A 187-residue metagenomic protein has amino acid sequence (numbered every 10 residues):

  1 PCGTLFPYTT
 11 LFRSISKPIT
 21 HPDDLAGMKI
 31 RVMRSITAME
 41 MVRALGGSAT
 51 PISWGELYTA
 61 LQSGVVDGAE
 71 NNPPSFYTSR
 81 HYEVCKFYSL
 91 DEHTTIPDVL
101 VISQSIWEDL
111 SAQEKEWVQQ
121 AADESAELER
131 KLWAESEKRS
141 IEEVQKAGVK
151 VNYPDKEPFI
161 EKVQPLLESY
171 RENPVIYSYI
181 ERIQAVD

Functional and structural regions predicted by a protein language model:
P1-T4: Short, exposed "boundary/linker" segments that immediately precede the start of a downstream structural module
P7-D187: N-terminal secretory/targeting leader peptides
